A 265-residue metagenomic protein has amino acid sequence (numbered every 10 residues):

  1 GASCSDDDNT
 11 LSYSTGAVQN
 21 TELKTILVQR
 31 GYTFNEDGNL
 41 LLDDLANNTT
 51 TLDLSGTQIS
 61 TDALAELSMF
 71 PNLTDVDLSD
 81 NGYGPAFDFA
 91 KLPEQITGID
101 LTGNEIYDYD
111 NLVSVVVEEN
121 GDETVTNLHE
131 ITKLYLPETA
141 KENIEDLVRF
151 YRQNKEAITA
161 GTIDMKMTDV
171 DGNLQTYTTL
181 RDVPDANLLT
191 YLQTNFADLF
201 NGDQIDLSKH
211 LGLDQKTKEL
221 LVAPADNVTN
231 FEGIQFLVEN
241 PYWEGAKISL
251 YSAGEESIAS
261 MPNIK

Functional and structural regions predicted by a protein language model:
C4-E66, S114-K247: N-terminal capping/linker segments that flank leucine-rich repeat
Q58-S60, G82-G84, E105-Y107, A140-E142 (+2 more regions): Canonical position 11/12 of the leucine-rich repeat
A65, D77-S79, G84: Alpha-helical adaptor scaffolds
N72, E94-I96, K265: Short "repeat-start/strand-capping" segments in structured domains, especially the N-termini of parallel beta-helix
V76, I99, L134-E138, T229-V238 (+1 more regions): Structural signature of tandem-repeat unit edges
G84-K91, T97-N111, V116-I131: Acidic, glycine-rich calcium-binding repeat modules characteristic of RTX/beta-roll and related beta-solenoid repeat
